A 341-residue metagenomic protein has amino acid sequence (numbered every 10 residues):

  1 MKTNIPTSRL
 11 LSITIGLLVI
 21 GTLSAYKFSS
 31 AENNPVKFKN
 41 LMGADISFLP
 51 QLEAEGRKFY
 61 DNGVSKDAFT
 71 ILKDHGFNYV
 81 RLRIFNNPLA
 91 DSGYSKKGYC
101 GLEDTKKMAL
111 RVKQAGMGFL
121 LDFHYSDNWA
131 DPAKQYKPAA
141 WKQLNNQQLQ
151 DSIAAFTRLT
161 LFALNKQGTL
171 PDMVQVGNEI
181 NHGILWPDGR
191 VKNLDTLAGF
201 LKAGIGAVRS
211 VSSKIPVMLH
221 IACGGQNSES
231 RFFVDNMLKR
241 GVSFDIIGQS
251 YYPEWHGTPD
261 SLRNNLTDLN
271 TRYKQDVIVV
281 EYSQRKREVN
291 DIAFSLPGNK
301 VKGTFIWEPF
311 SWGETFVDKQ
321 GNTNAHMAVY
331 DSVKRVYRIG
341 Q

Functional and structural regions predicted by a protein language model:
M1-N34: Bacterial Sec-dependent N-terminal signal peptides
N34-A68: Boundary/entry segment of secreted carbohydrate-active catalytic domains
V36-F38, F69-G76, K107-Q114, F162-T169 (+3 more regions): Acidic (Asp/Glu)-rich catalytic clusters
M42-A44, V80-L82, F119-F123, D172-V176 (+4 more regions): Hydrophobic faces of well-ordered beta-strands that scaffold small-molecule active sites in alpha/beta enzyme cores
S47-L49, F85-N87, H124-N128, V176-N181 (+4 more regions): Active-site beta-loop-alpha junctions enriched in small/polar residues
K66-A130, N193-K214, N264-L266, N270: Aromatic-lined substrate-binding rim segments of carbohydrate-active enzymes
S95, C100-D104, A130-M237, G241-F244 (+3 more regions): Active-site cleft segment of glycoside hydrolase catalytic domains centered on the general acid/base Glu
N264, D268-K274, R285-Q341: Aromatic-rich peripheral "rim/lid" segments of glycoside hydrolase catalytic domains that contact and position glycan
